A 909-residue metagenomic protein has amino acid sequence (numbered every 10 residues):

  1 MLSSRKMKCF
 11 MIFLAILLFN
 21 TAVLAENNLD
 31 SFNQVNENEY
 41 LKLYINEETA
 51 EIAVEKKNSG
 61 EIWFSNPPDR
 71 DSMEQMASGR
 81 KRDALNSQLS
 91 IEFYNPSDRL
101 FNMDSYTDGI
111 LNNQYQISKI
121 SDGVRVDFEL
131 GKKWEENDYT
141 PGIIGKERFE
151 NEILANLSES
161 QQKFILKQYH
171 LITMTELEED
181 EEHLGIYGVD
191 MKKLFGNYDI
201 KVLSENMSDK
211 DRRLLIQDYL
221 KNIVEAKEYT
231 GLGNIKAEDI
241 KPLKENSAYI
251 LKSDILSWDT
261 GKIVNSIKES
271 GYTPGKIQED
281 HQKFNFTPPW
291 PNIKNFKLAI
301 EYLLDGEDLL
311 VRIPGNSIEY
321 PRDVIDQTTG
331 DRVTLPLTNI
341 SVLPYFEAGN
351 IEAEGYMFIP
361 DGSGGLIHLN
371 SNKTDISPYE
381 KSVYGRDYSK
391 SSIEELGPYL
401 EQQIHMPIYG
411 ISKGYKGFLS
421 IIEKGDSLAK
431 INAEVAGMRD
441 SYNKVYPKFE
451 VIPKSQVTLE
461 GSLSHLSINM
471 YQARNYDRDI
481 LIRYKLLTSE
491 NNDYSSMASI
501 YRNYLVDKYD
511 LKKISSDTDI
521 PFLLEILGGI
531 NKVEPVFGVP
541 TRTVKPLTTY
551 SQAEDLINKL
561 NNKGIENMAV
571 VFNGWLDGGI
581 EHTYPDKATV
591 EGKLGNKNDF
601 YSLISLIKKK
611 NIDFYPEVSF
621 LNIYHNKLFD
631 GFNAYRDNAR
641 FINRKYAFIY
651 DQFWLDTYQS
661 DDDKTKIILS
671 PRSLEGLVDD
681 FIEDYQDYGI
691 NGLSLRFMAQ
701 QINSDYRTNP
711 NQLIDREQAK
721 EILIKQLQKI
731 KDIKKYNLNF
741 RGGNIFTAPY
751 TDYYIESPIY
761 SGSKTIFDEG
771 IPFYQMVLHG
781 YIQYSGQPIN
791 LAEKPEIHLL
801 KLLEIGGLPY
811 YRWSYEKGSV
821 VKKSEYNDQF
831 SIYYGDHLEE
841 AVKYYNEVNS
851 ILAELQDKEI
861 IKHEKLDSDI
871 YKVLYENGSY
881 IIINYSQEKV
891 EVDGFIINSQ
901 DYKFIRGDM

Functional and structural regions predicted by a protein language model:
L2-F10: Bacterial N-terminal signal peptides that target proteins for export
M11-N20: Bacterial N-terminal signal peptides
N20-N28: Sec-dependent signal peptide cleavage junction
L29-K545, E554-M568: Carbohydrate-recognition beta-sandwich/jelly-roll modules in extracellular/periplasmic carbohydrate-active proteins
N38, I45-K57, Y115, E401-H405 (+4 more regions): Active-site-proximal substrate-binding groove within the catalytic cores of carbohydrate-active enzymes
Y40, I313, L560, I607 (+3 more regions): Conserved, mostly hydrophobic/aromatic
D517-G676, S704: Aromatic-lined carbohydrate-binding/catalytic grooves of carbohydrate-active enzymes
M568-V570, L693-R696: Hydrophobic residues within beta-strands of alpha/beta enzymes
